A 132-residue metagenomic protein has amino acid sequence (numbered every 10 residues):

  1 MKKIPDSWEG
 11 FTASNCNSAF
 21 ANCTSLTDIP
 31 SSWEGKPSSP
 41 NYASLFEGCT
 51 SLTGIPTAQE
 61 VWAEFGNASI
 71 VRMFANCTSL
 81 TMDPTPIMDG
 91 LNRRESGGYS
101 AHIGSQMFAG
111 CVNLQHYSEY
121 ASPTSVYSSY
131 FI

Functional and structural regions predicted by a protein language model:
M1-I132: Negatively charged
